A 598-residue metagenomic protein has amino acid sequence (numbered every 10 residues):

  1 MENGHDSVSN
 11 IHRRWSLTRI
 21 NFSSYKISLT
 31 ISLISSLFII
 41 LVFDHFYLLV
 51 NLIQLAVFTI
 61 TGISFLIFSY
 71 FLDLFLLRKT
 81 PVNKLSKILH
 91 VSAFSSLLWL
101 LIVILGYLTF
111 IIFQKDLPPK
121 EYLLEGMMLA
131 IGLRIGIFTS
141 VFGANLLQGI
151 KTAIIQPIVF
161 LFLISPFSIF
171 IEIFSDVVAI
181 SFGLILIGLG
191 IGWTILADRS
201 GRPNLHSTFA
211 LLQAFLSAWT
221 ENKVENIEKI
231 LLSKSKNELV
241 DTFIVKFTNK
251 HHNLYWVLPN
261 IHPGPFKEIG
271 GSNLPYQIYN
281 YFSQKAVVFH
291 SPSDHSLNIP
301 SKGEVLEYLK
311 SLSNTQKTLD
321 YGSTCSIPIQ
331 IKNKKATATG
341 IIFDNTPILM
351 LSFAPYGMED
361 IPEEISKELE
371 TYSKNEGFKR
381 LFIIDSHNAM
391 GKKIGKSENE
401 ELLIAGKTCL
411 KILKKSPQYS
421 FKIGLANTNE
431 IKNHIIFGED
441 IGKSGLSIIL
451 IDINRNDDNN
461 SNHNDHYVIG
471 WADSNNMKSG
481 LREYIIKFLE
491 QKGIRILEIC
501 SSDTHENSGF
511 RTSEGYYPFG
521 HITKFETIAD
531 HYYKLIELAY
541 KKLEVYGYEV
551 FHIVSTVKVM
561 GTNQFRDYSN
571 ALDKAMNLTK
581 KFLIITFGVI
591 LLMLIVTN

Functional and structural regions predicted by a protein language model:
E2-N598: Terminal domain-initiation and capping elements
